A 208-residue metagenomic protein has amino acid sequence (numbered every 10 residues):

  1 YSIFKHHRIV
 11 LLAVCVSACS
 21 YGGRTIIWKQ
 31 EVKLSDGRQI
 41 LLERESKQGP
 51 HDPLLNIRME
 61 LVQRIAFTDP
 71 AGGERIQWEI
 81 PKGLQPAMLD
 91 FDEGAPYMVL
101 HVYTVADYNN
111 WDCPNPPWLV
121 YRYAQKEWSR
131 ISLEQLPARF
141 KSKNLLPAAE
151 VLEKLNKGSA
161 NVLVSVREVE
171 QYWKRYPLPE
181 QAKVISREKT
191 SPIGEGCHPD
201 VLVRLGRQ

Functional and structural regions predicted by a protein language model:
Y1-I9: Bacterial N-terminal signal peptides that target proteins for export
L12-A13, T190: Residue-level signal for mature regions of secreted extracellular proteins and peptides
S17-A18: C-terminal motif of bacterial Sec signal peptides marking the signal peptidase cleavage site
Y21-I26, W78-P81: Short linear interaction motifs
I27-Q30, Q85-A87: Intrinsically disordered, low-complexity boundary segments flanking structured domains
W28-G49, L55-M59: N-terminal secretory signal peptides
G49-I131: Structured domain cores in non-transmembrane regions
E93-Q208: Acidic, small-residue rich beta-repeat scaffolds with periodic aromatic anchors
